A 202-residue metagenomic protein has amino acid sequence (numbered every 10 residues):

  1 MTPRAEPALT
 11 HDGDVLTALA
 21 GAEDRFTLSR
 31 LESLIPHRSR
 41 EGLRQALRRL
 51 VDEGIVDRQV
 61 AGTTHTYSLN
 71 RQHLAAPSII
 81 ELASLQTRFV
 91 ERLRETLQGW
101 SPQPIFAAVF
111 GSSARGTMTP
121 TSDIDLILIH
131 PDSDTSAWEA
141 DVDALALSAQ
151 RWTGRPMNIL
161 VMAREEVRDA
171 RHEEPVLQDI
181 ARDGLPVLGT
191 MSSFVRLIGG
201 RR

Functional and structural regions predicted by a protein language model:
M1-Q103, R115-T121, P131-R202: Catalytic core of pol beta-like nucleotidyltransferases
F106-A114: Short helix-loop-helix/strand-helix junction enriched in hydrophobic and basic residues
L126-I129: Short beta-strand->loop micro-motif that forms the acidic, two-metal-ion catalytic signature in nucleotide-processing
